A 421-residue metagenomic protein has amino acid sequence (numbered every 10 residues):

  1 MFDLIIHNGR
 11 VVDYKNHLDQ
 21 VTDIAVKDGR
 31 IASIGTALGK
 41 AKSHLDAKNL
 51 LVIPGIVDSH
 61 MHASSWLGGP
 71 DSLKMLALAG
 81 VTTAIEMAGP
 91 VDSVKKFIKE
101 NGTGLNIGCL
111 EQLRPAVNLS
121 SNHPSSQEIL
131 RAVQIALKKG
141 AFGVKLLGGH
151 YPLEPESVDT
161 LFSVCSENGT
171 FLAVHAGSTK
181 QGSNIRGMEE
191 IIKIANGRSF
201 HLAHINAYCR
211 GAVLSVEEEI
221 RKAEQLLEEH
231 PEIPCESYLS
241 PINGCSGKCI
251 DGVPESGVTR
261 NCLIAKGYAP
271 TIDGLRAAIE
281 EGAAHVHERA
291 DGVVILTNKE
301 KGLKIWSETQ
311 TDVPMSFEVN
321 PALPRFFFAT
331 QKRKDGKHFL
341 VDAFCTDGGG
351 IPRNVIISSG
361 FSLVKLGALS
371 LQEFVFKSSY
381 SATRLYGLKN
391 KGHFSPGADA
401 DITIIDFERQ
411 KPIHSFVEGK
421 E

Functional and structural regions predicted by a protein language model:
M1-G39: N-terminal metal-binding scaffold of metallo-dependent hydrolase/deaminase domains
V12-D23, E373-V375, R384-V417: Acidic, glycine-enriched loop/beta-strand segments at the rims of small-molecule binding/catalytic pockets
A37-V52: Active-site metal-binding motif and surrounding structural segment of the metallo-beta-lactamase
L50-S72: Di-metal (Zn2+ and/or Mg2+/Mn2+) metal-binding site signature of metallo-dependent hydrolases with the MBL/beta-CASP
G55-M61, A84-E86, I107-E111, V144-L146 (+4 more regions): Hydrophobic faces of well-ordered beta-strands that scaffold small-molecule active sites in alpha/beta enzyme cores
P70-Y151, S163-T170: Divalent-metal coordination cores built from histidine and acidic residues
F142, V213-S362: Active-site neighborhoods of metal-dependent hydrolases
G143-P231, C235, N243-C245: Functional cores that coordinate and move charged inorganic groups
